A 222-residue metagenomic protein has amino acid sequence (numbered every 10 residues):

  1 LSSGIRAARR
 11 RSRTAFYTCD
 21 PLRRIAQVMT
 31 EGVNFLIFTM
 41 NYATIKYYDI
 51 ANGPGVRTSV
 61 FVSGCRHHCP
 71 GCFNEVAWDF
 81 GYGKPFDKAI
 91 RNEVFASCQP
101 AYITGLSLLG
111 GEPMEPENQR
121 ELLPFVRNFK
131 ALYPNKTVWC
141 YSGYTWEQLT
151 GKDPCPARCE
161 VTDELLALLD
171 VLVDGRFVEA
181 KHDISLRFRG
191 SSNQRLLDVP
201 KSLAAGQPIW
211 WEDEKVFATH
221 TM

Functional and structural regions predicted by a protein language model:
L1-G4, A8-T14, R24-G32: A cross-taxon signal for low-complexity, glycine/charged-rich
N34, F38-Y42, V56, N74-C155 (+2 more regions): Conserved Radical SAM active-site core
N34-F61, P70, N74-G81, P208-K215 (+1 more regions): N-terminal [4Fe-4S]-dependent radical SAM core
H67: Glycine-centered loop/turn positions within well-structured domains that cap or flank conserved ligand/cofactor-binding
F125-K130, H182-M222: P-loop/Walker A phosphate-binding loop and immediately adjacent motor/lid segment at beta-alpha junctions
D153-K181: Structural recognition of alpha->loop->beta junctions
